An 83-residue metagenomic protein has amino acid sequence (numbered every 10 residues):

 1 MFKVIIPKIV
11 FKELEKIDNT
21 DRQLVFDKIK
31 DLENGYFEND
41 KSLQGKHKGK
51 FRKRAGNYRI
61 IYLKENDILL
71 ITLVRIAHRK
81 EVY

Functional and structural regions predicted by a protein language model:
M1-I5, I9-K16, T20-Q23, A55 (+1 more regions): Enriched for short, Lys/Arg-rich terminal
R22, F26-K30: Short, well-structured alpha-helical segments
K30-R52: A short, surface-exposed loop/turn module that caps and links secondary-structure elements
K46, K50, N57, H78: Gly/Ser/Thr-rich helix-start
